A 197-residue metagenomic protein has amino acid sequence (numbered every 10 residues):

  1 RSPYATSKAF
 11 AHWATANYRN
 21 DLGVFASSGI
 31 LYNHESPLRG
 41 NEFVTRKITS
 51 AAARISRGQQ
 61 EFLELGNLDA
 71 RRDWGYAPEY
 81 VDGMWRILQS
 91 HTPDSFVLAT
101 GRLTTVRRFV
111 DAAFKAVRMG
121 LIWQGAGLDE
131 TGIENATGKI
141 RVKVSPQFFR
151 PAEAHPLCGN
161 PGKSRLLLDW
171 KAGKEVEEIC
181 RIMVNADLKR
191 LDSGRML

Functional and structural regions predicted by a protein language model:
R1-S27, T49-R57: Active-site Tyr-X1-5-Lys
S27-I30, L98: Short glycine/serine/threonine-enriched helix-capping/active-site loop that flanks the nucleotide-sugar donor pocket
Y32-E35: Proline-glycine-enriched beta-turn/loop adjacent to the NAD(P) cofactor-binding site in Rossmann-like oxidoreductases
R39-L197: C-terminal substrate-binding subdomain of Rossmann-fold SDR/epimerase-dehydratase oxidoreductases
